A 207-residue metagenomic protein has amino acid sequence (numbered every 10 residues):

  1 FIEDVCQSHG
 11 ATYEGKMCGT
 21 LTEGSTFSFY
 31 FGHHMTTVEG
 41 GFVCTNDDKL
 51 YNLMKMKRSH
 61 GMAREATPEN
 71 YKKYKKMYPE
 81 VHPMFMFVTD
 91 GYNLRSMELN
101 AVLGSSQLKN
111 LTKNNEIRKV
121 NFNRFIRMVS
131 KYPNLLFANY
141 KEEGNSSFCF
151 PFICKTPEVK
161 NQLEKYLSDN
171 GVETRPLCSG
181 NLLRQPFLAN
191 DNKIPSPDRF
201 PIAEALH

Functional and structural regions predicted by a protein language model:
E3-T37, N52, P83-M86: Conserved active-site segment immediately N-terminal to the catalytic lysine that forms the internal aldimine
T12, D48-H207: PLP-dependent aminotransferase class I/II
M17-L21, V43-C44, N192-P195: Short, hinge-like loop/turn segments at secondary-structure boundaries
T26, F42, C149-P151: Short aromatic/hydrophobic contact patches that present stacked aromatics for nucleic-acid/ligand binding
H34-V38, E143-S146: Short glycine-enriched loop/turn motifs at secondary-structure junctions
T37-G40, G104: Adenylate-forming
